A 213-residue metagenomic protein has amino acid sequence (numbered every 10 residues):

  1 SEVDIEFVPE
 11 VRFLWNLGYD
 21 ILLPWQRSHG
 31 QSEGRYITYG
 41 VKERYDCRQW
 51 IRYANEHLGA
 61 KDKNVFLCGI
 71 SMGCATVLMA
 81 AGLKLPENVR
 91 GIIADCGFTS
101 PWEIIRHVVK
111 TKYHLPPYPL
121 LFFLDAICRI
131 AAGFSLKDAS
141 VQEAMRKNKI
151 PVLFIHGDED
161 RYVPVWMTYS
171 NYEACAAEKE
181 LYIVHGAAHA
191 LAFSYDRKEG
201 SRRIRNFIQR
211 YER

Functional and structural regions predicted by a protein language model:
V11-E33: Conserved alpha/beta-hydrolase
I37-L58: Alpha/beta-hydrolase active-site loop
G59-S71: Alpha/beta-hydrolase fold nucleophile elbow
M79-F134: Hydrolase active-site cap/lid region
V141, I150, P164-E173: Short alpha-helix in the alpha/beta-hydrolase fold that links the catalytic acid
K147-K149, F154-H156, D160: Short beta-strand/loop motif that positions the catalytic acidic residue of the alpha/beta-hydrolase fold
Y172-A190: Catalytic histidine neighborhood in serine/cysteine hydrolases with alpha/beta-hydrolase-type architecture
A187-S201: Catalytic histidine-centered segment of alpha/beta-hydrolase-like enzymes
